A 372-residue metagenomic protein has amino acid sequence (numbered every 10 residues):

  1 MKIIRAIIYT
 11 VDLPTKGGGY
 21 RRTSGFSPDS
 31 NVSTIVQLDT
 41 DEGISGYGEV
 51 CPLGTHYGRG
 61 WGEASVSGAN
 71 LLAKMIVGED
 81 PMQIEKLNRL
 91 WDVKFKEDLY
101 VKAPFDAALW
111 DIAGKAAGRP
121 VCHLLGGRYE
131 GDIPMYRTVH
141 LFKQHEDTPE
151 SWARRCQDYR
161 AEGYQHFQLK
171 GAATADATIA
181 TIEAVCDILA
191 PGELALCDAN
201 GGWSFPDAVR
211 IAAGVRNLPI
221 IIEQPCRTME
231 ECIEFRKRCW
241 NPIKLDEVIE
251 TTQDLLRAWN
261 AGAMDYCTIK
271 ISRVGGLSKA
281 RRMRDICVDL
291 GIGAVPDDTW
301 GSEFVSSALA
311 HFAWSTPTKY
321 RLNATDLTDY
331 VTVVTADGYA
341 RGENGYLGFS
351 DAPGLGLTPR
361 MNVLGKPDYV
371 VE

Functional and structural regions predicted by a protein language model:
K2-I4, Y9-G18, S33, W300-E372: Flexible C-terminal active-site loop/helix
I3, V36, G43, L72 (+9 more regions): Conserved, mostly hydrophobic/aromatic
R5, D39-A116: Metal- or metallocofactor-binding catalytic centers and their adjacent structured scaffolds across diverse enzyme
S24-D29, E97, P353: Short Gly/Pro-enriched turn/cap motifs at secondary-structure boundaries
A117, V121-Q144, T181: N-terminal small/glycine-rich loop or linker at the start of catalytic domains across soluble metabolic enzymes
I133-S151, G171, N200, K244: Active-site mouth loops of central-metabolism enzymes
R155-F167: Catalytic domains of carbohydrate-active enzymes, especially glycoside hydrolases
L169-A172, D176-S307, G342: Catalytic core of soluble alpha/beta enzymes
